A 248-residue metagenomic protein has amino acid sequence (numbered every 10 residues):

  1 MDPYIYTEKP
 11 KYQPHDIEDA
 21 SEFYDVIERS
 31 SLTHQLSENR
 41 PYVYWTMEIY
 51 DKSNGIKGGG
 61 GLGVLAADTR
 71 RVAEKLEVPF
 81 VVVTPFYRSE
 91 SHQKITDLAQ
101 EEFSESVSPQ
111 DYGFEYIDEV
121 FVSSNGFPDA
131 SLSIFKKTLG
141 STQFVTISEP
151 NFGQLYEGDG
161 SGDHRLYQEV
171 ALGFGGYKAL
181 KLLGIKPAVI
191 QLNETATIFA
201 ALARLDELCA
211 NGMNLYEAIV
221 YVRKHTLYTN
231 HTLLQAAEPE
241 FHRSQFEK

Functional and structural regions predicted by a protein language model:
M1-K248: Catalytic cores of carbohydrate-active enzymes across secretory and cytosolic contexts
